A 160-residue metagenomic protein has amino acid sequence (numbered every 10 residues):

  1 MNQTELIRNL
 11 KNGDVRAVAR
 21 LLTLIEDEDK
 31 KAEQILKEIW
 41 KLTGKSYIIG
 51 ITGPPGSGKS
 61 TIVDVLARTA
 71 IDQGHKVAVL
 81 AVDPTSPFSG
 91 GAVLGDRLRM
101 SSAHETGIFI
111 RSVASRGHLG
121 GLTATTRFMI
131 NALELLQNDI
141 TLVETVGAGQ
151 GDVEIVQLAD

Functional and structural regions predicted by a protein language model:
N2-I49, S57, L66-G151, L158: Nucleotide-state-sensitive switch-loop elements of NTP-binding domains
T52: Residues at the beta-strand->loop junction immediately N-terminal to the Walker
S60: Walker A/P-loop
